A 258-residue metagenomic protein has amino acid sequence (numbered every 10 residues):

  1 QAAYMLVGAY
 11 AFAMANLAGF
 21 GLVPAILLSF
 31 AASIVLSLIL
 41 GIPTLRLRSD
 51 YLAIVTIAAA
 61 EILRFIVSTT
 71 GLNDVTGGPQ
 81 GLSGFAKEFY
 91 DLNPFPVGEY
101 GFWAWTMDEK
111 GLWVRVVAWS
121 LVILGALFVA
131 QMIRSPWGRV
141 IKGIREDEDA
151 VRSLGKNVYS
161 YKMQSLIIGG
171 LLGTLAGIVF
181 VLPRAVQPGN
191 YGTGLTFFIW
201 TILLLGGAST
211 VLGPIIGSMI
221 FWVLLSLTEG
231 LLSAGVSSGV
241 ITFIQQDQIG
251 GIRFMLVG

Functional and structural regions predicted by a protein language model:
Q1-G258: Transmembrane alpha-helices and adjacent helix-loop boundaries
